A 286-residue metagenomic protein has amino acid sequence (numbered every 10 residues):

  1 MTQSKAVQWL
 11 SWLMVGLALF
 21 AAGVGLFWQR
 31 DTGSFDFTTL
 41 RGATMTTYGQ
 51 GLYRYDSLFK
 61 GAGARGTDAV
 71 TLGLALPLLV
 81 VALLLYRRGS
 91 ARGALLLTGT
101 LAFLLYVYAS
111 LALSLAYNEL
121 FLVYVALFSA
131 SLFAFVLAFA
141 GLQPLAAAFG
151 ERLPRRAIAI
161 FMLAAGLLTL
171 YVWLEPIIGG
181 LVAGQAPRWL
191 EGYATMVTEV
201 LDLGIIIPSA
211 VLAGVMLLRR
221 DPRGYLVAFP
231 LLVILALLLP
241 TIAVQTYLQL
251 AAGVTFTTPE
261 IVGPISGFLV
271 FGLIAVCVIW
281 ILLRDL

Functional and structural regions predicted by a protein language model:
L10-A21, F103-Y106, V125-Q143, L153-I178 (+2 more regions): Alpha-helical transmembrane segments of multi-pass integral membrane proteins
G16-G33: Alpha-helical transmembrane segments of multi-pass membrane proteins
G49-L74: Interfacial helix-start motif at the membrane-water boundary
K60-D68, A186-S209: A loop-to-helix transmembrane entry motif
L78-L84, F135-P144, G204-P222, V276-I279: Alpha-helical transmembrane segments in multipass membrane proteins, preferentially the mid-helix core
L83-L137, G150: Membrane-interface helix-loop-helix junctions at boundaries between adjacent transmembrane segments
A116-F128, W189, V254-P264: Non-cytosolic membrane-interface motifs at loop->transmembrane helix junctions
T195, E199, P240, V244 (+1 more regions): Membrane-interface transmembrane-helix boundary segments in multi-pass integral membrane proteins
